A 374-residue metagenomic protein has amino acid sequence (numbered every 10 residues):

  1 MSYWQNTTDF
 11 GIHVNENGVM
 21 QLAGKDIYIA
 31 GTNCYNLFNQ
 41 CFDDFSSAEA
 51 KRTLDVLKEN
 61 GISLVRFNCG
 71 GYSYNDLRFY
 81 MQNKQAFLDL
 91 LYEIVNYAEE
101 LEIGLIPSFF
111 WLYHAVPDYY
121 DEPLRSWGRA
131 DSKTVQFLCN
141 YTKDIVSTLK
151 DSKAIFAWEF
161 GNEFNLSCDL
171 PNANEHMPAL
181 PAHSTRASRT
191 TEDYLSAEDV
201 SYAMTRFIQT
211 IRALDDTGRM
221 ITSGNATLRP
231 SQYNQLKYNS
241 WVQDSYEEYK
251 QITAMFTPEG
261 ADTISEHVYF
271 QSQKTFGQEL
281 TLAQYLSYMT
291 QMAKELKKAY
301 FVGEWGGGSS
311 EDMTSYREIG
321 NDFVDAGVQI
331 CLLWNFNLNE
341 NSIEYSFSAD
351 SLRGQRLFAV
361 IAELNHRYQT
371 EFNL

Functional and structural regions predicted by a protein language model:
M1: Ligand-site clamp/hinge motif
W4-F276, L280-Y285, E295-A299, W305-S346 (+1 more regions): Active-site mouth of glycoside hydrolases
Y368-L374: Metal-dependent phosphoesterase/phosphodiesterase active-site architecture
